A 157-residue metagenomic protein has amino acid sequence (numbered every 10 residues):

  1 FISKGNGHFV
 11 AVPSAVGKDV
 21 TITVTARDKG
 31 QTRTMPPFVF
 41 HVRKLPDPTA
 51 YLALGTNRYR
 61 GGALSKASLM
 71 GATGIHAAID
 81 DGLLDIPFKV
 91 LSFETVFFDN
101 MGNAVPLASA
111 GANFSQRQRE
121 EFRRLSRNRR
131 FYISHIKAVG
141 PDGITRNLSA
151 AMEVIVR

Functional and structural regions predicted by a protein language model:
F1-R157: Extracytoplasmic/secretory ectodomains and luminal regions
